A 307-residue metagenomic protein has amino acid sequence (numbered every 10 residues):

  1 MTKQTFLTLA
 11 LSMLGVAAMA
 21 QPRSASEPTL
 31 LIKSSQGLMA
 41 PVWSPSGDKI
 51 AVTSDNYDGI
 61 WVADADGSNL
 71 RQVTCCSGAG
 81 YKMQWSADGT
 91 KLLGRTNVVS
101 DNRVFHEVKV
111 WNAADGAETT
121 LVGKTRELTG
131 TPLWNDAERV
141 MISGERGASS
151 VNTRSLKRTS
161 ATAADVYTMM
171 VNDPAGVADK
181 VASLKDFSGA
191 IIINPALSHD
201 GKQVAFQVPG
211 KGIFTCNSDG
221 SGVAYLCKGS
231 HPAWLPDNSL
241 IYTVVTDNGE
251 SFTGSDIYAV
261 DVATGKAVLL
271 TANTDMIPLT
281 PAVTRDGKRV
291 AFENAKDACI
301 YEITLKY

Functional and structural regions predicted by a protein language model:
M1-L7: Bacterial N-terminal signal peptides that target proteins for export
L7-T8, K306: Short amphipathic alpha-helical "recognition" segments used for binding
T8-V16: Bacterial N-terminal signal peptides
Q21-Y307: Sequence signature of WD/YWTD-type beta-propeller architectures
